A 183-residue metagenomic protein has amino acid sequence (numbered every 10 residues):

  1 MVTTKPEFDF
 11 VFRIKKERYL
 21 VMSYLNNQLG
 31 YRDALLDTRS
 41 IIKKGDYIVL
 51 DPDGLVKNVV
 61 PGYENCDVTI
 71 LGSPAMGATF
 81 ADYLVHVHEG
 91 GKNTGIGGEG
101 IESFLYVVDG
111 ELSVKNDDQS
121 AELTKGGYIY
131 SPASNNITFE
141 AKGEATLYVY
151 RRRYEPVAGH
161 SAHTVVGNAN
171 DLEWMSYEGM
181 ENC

Functional and structural regions predicted by a protein language model:
T3-F12: Intrinsically disordered, low-complexity segments enriched in serine/proline and basic residues
F12, V21-C66, D82: Transition-metal
N26, K142-N182: Double-stranded beta-helix
L55-G95, E173-C183: A short glycine-rich, His/Asp/Glu-containing loop-to-beta-strand
C66, A78, Q119-S120, A133-A158: Ligand-binding loop in jelly-roll beta-barrel domains
H86-H88, G97-V114: Short, conserved beta-strand element in jelly-roll/cupin
N93-E99, E140-A141: Short histidine-centered beta-strand/loop micro-motifs that create catalytic or ligand/metal-coordination sites
F104, D117-S134: Short acidic-glycine-tyrosine-enriched beta hairpin
